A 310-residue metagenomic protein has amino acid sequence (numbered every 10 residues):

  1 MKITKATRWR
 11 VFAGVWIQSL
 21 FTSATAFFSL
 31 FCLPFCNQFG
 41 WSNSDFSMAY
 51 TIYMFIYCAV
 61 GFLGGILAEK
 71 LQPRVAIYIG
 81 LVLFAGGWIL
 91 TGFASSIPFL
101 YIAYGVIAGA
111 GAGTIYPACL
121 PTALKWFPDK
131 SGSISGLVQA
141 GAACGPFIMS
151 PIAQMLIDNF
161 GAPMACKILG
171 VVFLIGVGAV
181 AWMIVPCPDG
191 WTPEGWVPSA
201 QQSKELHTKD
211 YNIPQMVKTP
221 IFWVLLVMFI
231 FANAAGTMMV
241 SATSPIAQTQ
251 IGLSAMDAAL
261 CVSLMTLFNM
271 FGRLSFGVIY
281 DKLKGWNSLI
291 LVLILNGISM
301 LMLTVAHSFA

Functional and structural regions predicted by a protein language model:
R10-N43, V60-G64, M149-S150, A232 (+1 more regions): Extracytoplasmic
L20, G87, P98-T114, I230 (+1 more regions): Hydrophobic core of transmembrane alpha-helices in multi-pass small-molecule transporters, especially MFS/SLC-type
F28-F35, N212-F276: Extracytoplasmic gate region of multi-pass secondary transporters
F35, G105, G113-F127, I134-S135: Intracellular juxtamembrane helix-capping segments at the cytosolic ends of symmetry-related transmembrane helices
G40, Q72, F93-S95, P128 (+3 more regions): Helix-breaking motifs and short loop linkers at transmembrane-helix boundaries and internal kinks in secondary membrane
V60-P73, G272-K284: Helix-to-loop junctions at the C-terminal end of transmembrane segments in multipass secondary transporters
V82-S95, L295-H307: C-terminal ends and interior cores of transmembrane alpha-helices in multi-pass membrane transporters/permeases
G141-D189: Helix-loop-helix hairpin linking two adjacent transmembrane segments in secondary transporters
